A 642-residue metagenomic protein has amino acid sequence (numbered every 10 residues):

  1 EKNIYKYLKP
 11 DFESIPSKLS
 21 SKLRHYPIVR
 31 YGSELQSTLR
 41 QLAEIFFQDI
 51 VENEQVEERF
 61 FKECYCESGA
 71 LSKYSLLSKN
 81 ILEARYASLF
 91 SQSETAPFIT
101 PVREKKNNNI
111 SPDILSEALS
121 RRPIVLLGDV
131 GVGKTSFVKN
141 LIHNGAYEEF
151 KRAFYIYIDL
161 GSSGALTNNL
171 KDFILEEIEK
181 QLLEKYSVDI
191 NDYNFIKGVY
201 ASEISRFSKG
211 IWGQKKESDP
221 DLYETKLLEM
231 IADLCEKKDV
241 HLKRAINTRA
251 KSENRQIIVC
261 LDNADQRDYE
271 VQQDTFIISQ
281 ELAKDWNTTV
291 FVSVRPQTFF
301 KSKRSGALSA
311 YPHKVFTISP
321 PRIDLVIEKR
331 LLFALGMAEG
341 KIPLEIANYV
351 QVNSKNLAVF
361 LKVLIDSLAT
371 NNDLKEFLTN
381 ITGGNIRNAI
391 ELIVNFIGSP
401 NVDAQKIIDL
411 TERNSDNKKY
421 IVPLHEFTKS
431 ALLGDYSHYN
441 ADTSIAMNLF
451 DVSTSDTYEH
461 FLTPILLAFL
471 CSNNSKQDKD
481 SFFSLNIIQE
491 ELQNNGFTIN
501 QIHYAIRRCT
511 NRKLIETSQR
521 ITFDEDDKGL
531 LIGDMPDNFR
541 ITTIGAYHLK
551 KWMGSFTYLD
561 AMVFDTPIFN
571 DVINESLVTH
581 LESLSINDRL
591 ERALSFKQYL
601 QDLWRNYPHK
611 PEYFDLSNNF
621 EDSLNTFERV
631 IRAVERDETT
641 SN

Functional and structural regions predicted by a protein language model:
N3-V132, S136-F150, N247-R249: Walker A/P-loop-proximal flanking segment of P-loop NTPase domains
S75, K79, S116-C260, F316 (+3 more regions): P-loop NTPase nucleotide-binding core
V132-G133, S163-A165, A264-E270, F299 (+1 more regions): Short acidic, S/G/P-rich loop/turn micro-motifs used as interaction or catalytic elements
G164-Q181, D366-I407, T463-A468, N500-R507 (+1 more regions): P-loop NTPase catalytic cores that bind/hydrolyze ATP
T248-C260, A264-L368, N414: The catalytic "switch" region of P-loop NTPases
L331, L335-A431: Amphipathic alpha-helical "lid/sensor" segments that cap RecA-like P-loop NTPase cores
A404-L466: Long, low-complexity, charged/polar intrinsically disordered regions in eukaryotic proteins
F461-N642: Terminal-proximal interaction/regulatory segments of ATP-powered molecular machines
